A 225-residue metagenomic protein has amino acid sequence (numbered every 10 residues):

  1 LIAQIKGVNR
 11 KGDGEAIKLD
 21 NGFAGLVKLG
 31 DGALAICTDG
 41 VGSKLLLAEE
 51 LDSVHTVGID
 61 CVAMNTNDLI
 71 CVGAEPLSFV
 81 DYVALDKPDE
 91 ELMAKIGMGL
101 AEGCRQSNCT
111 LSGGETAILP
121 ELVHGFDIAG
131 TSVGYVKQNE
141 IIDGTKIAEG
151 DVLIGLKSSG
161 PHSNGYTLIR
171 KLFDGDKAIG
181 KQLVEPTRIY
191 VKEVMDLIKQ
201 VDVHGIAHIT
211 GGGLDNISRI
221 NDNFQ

Functional and structural regions predicted by a protein language model:
L1-S53, V72, A101-C109, G155 (+2 more regions): Extreme N-terminal cap/leader segments of soluble proteins
K28, G32, V41, D60-C61 (+1 more regions): Glycine-rich anion-binding loops of enzyme active sites
G40-S53, D81, G175-I179, D222-N223: Glycine/charged-rich beta-loop-alpha catalytic/anionic-binding loops adjacent to active sites
E50-D52, K146-A148, R170-D174, I217-F224: Short, solvent-exposed amphipathic alpha-helical segments in soluble enzyme and RNA/protein-processing domains
T56-L69, G99-G103, Y190-E193: Short, well-ordered amphipathic alpha-helical segments that serve as non-catalytic structural scaffolds within diverse
N67-E75, R219-I220: Alpha-helix C-terminal capping segments
E91-T110, L119, V123-F126, D174-V184 (+1 more regions): Glycine-/charge-enriched secondary-structure boundary and capping motifs
